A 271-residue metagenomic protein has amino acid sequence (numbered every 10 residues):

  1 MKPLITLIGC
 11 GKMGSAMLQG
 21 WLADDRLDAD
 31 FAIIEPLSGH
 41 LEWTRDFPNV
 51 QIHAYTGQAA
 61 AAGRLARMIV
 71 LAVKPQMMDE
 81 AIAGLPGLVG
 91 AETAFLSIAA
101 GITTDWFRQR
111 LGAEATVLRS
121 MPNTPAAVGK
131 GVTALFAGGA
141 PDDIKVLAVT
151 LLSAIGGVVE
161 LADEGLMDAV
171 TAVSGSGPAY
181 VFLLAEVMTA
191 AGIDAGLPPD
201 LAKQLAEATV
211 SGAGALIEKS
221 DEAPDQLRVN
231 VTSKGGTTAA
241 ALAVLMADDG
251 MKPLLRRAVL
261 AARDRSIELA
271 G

Functional and structural regions predicted by a protein language model:
M1-R64, M68, I193-D194: NAD(P)+-binding Rossmann beta1-loop-alpha1 motif at the extreme N-terminus of oxidoreductases
I5, L166-A172, P224-V229: Short pre-catalytic strand/loop immediately N-terminal to key active-site residues, enriched for Gly-Thr
I34, H40-P48, T56-L135: Rossmann-like NAD(P)(H) cofactor-binding subdomain of soluble oxidoreductases
W106-T116, V132-A169, Y180-K219, R265: Internal alpha-helical scaffold of NAD(P)-dependent oxidoreductase catalytic cores
E207-G271: NAD(P)-dependent Rossmann-like dehydrogenase/reductase catalytic/cofactor-binding core
